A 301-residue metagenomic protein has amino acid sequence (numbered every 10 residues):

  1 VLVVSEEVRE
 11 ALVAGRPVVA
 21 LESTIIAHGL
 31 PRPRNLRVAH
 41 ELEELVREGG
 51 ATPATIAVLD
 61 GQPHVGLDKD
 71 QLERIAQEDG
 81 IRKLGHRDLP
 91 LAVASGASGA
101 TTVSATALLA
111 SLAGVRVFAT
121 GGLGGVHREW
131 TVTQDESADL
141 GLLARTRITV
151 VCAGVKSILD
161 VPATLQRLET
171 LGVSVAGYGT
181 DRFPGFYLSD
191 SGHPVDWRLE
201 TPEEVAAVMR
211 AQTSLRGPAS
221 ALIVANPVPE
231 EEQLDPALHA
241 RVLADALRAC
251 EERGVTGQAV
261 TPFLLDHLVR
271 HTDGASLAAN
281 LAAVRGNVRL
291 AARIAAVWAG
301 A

Functional and structural regions predicted by a protein language model:
R9-V13, V18-V19, L109-L112, V117-A119 (+5 more regions): Solvent-exposed alpha-helices and their adjacent loops that cap or buttress functional pockets in soluble metabolic
V19-L21, P53-V58, G99, V117-G122 (+5 more regions): General beta-strand structural signal in soluble alpha/beta enzymes
S23, H28-L30, L36-L91, L215-E231 (+1 more regions): Glycine-rich nucleotide/cofactor/substrate-binding loop typically near the N-terminus or early in the first domain
K69-R147: Divalent-metal (Mg2+/Mn2+/Ca2+)-assisted nucleotide/phosphate chemistry catalytic cores
A100-V103, T131-A144, I148-E169, E203-A207: Active-site glycine-rich loop that binds ribose-phosphate moieties when present
D160-S191, A207: Glycine-rich, Lys/Arg-enriched anion-binding loops that position phosphate/diphosphate groups for phosphoryl
S189-S214: Anionic-ligand binding region
P218-G286: A C-terminal functional module that forms or caps the active site or interfaces directly with catalytic machinery
